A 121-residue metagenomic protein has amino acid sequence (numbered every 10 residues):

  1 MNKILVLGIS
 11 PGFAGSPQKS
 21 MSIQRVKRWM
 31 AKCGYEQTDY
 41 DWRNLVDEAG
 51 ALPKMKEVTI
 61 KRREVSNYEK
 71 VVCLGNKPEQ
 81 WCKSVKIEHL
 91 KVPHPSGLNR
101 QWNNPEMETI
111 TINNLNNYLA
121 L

Functional and structural regions predicted by a protein language model:
M1-V85, H89-Q101, T109-I110: A polyanion-binding, active-site-adjacent surface
M107-L121: Charged phosphate-binding loop/patch that engages nucleotide di/tri-phosphates or the phosphate backbone of nucleic
